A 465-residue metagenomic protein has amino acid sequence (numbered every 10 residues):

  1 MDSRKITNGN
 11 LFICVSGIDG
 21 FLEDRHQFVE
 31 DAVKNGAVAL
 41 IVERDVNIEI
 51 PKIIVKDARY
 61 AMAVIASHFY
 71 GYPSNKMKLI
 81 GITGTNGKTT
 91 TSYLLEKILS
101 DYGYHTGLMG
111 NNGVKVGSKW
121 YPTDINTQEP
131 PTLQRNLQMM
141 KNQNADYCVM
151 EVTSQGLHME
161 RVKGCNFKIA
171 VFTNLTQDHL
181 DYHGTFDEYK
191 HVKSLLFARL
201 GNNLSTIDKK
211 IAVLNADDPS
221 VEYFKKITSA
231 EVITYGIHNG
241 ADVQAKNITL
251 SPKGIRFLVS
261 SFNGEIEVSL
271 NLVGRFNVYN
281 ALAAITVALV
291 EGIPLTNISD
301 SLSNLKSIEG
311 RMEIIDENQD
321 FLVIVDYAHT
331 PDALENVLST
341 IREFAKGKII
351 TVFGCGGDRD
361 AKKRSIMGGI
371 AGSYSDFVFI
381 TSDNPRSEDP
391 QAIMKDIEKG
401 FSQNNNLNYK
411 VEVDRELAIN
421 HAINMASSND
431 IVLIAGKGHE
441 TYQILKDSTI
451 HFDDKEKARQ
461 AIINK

Functional and structural regions predicted by a protein language model:
M1-V64, P219, A241-Q244, T249 (+5 more regions): N-terminal leader/targeting and accessory segments in enzymes
K5-L11, G17-Q27, A283-T296, D300-G310 (+1 more regions): ATP-dependent carboxylate-amine ligase
G9, V42-I50, F167-V323, K399-N405: Acidic, Mg2+-coordinating active-site environments of NTP-dependent enzymes
K34, V38-R44, I211-A216, V352-F353 (+1 more regions): Short internal beta-strands
V42-D45, V152, N174, S382 (+1 more regions): Short secondary-structure boundary segments
I48-E49, K115-W120, D178-H183, R359 (+2 more regions): A short acidic, helix-capping loop that chelates divalent metal ions and anchors anionic groups
K52-I54, L79, T106-L108, A170 (+5 more regions): Conserved beta-strand scaffold positions in the cores of enzyme catalytic domains, especially in NTP/NDP-utilizing
M62-L214, E222-T228, L282, F344-A345: Phosphate-binding loop of NTP-binding sites
